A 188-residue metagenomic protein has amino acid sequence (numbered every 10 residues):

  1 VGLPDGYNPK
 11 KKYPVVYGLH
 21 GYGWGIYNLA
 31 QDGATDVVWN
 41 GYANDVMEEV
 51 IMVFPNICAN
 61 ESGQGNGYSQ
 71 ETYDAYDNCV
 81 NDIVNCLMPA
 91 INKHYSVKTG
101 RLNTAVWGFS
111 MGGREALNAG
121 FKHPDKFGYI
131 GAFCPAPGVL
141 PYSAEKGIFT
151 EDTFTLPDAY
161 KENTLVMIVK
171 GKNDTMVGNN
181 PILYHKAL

Functional and structural regions predicted by a protein language model:
V1-L188: Non-catalytic cap/lid and distal C-terminal segments of serine-dependent acyl enzymes
